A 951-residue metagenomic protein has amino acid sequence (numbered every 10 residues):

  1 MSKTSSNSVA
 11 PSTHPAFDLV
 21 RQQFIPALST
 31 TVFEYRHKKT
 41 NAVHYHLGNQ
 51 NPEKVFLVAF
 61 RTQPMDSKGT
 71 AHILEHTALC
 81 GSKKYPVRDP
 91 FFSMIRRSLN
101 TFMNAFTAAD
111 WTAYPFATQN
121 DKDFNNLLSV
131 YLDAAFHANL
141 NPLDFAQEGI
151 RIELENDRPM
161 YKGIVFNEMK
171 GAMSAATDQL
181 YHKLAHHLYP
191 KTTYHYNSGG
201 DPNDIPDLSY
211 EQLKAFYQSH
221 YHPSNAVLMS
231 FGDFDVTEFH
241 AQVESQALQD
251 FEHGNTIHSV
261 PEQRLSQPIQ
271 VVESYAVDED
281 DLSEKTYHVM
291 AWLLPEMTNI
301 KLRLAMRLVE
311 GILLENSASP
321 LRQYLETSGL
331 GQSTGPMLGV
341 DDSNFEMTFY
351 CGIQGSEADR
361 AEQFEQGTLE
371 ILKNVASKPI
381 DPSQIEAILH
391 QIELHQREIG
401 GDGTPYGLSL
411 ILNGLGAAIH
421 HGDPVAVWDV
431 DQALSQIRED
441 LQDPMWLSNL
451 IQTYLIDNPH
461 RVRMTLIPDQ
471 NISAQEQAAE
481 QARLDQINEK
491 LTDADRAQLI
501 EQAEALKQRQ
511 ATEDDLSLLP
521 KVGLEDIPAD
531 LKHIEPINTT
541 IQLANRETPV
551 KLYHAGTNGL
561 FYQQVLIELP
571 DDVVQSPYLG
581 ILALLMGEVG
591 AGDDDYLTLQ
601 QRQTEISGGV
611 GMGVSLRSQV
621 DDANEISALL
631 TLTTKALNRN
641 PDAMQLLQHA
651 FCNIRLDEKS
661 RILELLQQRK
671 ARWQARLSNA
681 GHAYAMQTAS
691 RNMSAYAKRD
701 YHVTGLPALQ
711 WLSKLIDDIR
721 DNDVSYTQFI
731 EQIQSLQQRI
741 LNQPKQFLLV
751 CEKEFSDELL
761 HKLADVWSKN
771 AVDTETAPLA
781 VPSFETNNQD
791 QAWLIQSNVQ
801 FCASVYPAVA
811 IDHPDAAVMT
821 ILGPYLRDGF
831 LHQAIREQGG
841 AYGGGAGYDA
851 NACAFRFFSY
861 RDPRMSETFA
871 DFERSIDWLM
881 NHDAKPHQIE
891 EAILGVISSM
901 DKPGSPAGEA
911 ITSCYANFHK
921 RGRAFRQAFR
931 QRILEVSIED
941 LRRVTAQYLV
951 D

Functional and structural regions predicted by a protein language model:
S2-V55: Non-catalytic terminal extensions that flank enzyme cores
Y45-Q50, L57-A59, F166, K170 (+7 more regions): His/Glu-based metal-binding/catalytic segments typifying zinc-dependent metallopeptidases
E53-Q63, D89-H137, D144-I152, D178-N203 (+11 more regions): M16 family metallopeptidases and their MPP-like homologs
T70, L74-A78, L582: Active-site His/Glu-centered metal-binding helix of metallohydrolases
F102, K214-Q218, Y275-D278, P336-D341 (+12 more regions): Generic recognition of flexible, low-complexity loop/linker segments
I152-N225, M229-A247, F251-V277, L282-E284 (+1 more regions): Hydrophobic, small-residue-rich alpha-helical packing segments that form membrane-like cores
K214-Q246, F729-L763: Non-catalytic, conformational "gating/processing" segments within enzyme and secreted inhibitor domains
A215-Y217, V227, V236-N255, K378 (+2 more regions): Extended, regular secondary-structure scaffolds
